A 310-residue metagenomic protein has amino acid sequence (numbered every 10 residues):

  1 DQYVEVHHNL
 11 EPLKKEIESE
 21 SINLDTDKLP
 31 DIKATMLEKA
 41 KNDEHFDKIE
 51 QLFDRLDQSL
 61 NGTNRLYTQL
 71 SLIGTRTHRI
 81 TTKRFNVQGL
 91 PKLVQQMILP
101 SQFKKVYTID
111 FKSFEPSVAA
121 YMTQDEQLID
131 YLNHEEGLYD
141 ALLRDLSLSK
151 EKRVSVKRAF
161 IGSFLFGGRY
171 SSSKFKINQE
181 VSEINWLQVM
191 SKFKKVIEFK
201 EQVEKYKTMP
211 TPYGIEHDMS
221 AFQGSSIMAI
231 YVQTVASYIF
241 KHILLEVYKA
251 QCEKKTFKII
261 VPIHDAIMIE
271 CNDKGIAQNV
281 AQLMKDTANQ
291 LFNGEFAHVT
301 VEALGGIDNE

Functional and structural regions predicted by a protein language model:
D1-K39, T123-N133, N185: Mixed-charge, glycine-rich, non-catalytic linkers/tails in nucleic-acid processing enzymes
Q2-L24, R158-Y170, K207-M219: Core structural elements
L10-K15, S19, T108-F111, F160 (+1 more regions): Catalytic palm active-site di-aspartate
K15-T26, I32-K33, S173, I267-K285: Catalytic palm subdomain of template-directed nucleic-acid polymerases, centered on the conserved carboxylate motif
D31-K150, Q202-Q251, K258-A266, N279-T287: Acidic, glycine-rich two-metal-ion catalytic cores of nucleic acid-processing enzymes
E38, G168-S171, S182-V232, E270 (+1 more regions): C-terminal polymerase-core module
P100-E115, V156-I177: Conserved catalytic palm subdomain of right-hand nucleotidyl-transferase polymerases, strongest for RNA-directed enzymes
E151, F175-W186: Short, basic interhelical loop/turn and adjoining N-cap of the next helix at nucleic-acid- or acidic-partner-contacting
